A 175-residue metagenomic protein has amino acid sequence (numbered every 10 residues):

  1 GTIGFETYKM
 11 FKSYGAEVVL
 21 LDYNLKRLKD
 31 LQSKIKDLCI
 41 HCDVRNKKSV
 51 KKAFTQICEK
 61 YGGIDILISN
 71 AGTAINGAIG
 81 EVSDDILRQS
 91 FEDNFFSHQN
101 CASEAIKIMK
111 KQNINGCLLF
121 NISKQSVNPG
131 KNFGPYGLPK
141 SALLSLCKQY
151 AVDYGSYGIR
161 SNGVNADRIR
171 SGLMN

Functional and structural regions predicted by a protein language model:
G1-V18: Canonical Rossmann dinucleotide-binding motif of NAD(H)/NADP(H)-dependent dehydrogenases/reductases, specifically
I3, S97, S126-P129, G134-A142: The catalytic Tyr-X3-Lys active-site helix of short-chain dehydrogenase/reductase
K51, T55, A74-R88, K107 (+2 more regions): Conserved mid-core segment of classical short-chain dehydrogenase/reductases
G63, L144, Y154-R170: Conserved Rossmann-fold SDR core element
G63-I64, M109-S123, S156-I159: Active-site loop of short-chain dehydrogenase/reductase
T73, G80-N100, L119, L143: Catalytic Tyr-X3-Lys loop
A102, P139, C147: Active-site helix of classical SDR
K107, V152-D153: Alpha-helical segment proximal to the catalytic Tyr-Lys
